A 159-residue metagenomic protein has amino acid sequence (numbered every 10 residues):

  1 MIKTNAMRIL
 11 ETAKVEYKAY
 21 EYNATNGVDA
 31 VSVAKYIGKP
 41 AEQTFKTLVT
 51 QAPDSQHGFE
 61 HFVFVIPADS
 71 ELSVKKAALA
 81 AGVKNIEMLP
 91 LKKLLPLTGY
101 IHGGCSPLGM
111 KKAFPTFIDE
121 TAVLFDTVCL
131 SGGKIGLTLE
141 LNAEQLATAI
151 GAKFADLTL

Functional and structural regions predicted by a protein language model:
M1-L159: Extended, low-hydrophobicity, polar/charged segments
